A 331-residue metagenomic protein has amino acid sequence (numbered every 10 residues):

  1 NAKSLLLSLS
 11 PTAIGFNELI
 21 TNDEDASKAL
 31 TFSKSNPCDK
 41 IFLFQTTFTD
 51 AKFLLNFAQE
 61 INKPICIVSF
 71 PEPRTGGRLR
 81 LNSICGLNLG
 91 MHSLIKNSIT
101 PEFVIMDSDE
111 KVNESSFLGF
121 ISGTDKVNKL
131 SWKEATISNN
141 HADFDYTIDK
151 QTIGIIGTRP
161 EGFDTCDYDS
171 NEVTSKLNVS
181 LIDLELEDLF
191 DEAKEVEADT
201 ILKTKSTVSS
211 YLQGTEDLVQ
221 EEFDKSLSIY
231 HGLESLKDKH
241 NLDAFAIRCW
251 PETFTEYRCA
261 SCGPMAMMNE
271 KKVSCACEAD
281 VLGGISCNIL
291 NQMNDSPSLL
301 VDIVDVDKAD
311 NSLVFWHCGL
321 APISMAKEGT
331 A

Functional and structural regions predicted by a protein language model:
N1-I99, F103-I155, R159-A244: Metallocofactor- and cofactor-centric catalytic cores in central/energy metabolism, strongly enriched
T46-T47, K63-P71, G76-R78, E172 (+3 more regions): Anaerobic metallocofactor- and corrinoid-dependent redox/one-carbon enzyme cores, especially those from methanogenesis
